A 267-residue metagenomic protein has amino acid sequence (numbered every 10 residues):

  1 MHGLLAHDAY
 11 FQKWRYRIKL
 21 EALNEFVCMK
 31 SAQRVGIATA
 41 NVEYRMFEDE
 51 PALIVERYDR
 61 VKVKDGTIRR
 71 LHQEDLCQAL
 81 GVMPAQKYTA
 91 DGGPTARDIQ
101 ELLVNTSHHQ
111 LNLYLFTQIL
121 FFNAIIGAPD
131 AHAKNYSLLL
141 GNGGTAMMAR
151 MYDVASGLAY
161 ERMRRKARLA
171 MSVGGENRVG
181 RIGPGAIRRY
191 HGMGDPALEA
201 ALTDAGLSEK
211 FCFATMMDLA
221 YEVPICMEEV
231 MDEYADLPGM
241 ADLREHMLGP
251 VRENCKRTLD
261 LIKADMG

Functional and structural regions predicted by a protein language model:
M1-A133, S137-G267: Anionic ligand-binding catalytic core segments
